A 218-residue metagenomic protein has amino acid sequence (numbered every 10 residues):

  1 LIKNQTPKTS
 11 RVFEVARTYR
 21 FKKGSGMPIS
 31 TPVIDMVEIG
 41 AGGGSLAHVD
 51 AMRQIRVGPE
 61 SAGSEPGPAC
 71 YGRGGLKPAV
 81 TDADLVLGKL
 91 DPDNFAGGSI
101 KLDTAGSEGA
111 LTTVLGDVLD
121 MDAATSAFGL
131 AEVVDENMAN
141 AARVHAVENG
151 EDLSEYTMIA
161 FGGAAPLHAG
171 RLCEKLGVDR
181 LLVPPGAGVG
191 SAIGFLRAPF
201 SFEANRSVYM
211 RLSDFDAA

Functional and structural regions predicted by a protein language model:
L1-A218: N-terminally biased helix-coil "hinge/interface" segments that flank
